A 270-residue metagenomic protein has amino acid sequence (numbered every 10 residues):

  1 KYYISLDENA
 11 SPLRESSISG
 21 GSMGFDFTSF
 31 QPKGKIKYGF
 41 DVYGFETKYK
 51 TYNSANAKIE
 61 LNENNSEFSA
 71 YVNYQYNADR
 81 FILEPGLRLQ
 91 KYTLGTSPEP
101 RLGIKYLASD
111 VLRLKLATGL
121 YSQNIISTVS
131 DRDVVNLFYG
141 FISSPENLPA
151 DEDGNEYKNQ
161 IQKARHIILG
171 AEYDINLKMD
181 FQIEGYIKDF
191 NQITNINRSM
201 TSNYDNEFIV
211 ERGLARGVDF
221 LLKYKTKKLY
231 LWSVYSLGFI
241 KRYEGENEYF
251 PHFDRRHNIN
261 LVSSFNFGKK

Functional and structural regions predicted by a protein language model:
K1-D7, L107, P149-D151, E156-I209 (+1 more regions): Membrane-embedded beta-barrel scaffold of Gram-negative outer-membrane proteins
K1-L94, M179-Q182, K225, W232: Face-selective signature of the C-terminal outer-membrane beta-barrel domain
Y2-I4, E15-M23, V42-K48, N64-A70 (+8 more regions): Transmembrane beta-barrel architecture of outer-membrane proteins
Y2-R14, K48-A57, G95-R101, S127-D133 (+4 more regions): Outer-membrane beta-barrel translocator domains and adjoining extracellular loop/strand segments of Gram-negative
M23-S29, A70-Y76, L102-Y106, L169-Y173 (+3 more regions): Residues on the lipid-exposed face of transmembrane beta-strands in outer-membrane beta-barrel proteins
S29-K33, Q75-R80, P98, Y106-D110 (+6 more regions): Outer-membrane beta-barrel strand-turn architecture
N77-D79, Y186-D189, F208-K270: Gram-negative outer-membrane beta-barrel transporters
L112-G170: Outer-membrane beta-barrel translocator/channel fold
